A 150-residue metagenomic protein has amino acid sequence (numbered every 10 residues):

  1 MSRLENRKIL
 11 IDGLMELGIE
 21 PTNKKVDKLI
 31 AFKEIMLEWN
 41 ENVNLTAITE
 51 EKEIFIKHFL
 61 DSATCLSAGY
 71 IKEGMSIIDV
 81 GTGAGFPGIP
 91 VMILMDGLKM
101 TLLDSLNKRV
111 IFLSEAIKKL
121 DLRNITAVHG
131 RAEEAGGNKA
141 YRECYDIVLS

Functional and structural regions predicted by a protein language model:
M1-E73, I78, R109, E115-I125: Class I SAM-dependent transferase core
A63-S150: Conserved SAM/SAH cofactor-binding pocket of Class I
